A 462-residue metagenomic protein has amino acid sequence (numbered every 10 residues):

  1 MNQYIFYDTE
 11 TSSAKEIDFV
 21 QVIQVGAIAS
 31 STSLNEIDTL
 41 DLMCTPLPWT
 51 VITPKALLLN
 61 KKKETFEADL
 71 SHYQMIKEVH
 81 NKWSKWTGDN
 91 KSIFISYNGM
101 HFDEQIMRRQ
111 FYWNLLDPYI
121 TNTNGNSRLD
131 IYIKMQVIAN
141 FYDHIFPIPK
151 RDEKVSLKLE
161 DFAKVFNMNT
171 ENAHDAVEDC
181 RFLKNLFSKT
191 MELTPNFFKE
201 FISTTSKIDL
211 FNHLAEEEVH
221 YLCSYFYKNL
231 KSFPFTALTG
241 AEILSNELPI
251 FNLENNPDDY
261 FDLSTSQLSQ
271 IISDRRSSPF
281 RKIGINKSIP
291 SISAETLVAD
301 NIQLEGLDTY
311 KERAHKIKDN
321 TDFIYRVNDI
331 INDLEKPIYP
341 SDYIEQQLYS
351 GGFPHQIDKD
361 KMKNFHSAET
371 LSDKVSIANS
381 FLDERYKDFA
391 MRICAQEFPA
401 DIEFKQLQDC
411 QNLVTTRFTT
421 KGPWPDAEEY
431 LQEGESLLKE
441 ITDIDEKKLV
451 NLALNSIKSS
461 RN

Functional and structural regions predicted by a protein language model:
M1-Y112, L116, S156, K164-F166 (+7 more regions): Conserved non-catalytic scaffold segment of RNase H-like nuclease domains
L42-N60, E64-E67, N126-E178: Active-site-proximal helix-loop-helix substrate-binding element of RNase H-like nuclease domains
V79-S84, R108, Y132, E160 (+1 more regions): Short, well-ordered alpha-helical packing segments
K91-I93, T123-N126: Residue-level recognition of the N-termini of beta-strands and the immediately preceding loop/turn
I93-M100, H144-I208: Acidic, Mg2+-coordinating catalytic module of metal-dependent nucleases/exonucleases that use a two-metal-ion mechanism
L115-G125: Short mixed-charge
S203-S278: Acidic catalytic cores of enzymes that act on phosphate-bearing nucleotides/polynucleotides
